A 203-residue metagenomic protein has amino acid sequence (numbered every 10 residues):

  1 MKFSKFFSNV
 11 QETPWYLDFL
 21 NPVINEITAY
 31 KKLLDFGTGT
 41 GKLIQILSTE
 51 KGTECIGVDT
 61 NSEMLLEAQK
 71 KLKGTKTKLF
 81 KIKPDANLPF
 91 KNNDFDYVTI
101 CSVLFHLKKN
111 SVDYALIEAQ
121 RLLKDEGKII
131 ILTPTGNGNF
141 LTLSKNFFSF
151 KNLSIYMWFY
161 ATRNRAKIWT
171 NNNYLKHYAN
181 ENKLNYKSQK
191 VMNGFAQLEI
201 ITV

Functional and structural regions predicted by a protein language model:
M1-T28, K42: Conserved class I S-adenosyl-L-methionine
Y30-G39: Conserved class I S-adenosyl-L-methionine
T40-A86: Class I SAM-dependent methyltransferase SAM/SAH-binding core
N87-N92: Short conserved loop adjoining the S-adenosyl-L-methionine
T99: A conserved beta-strand element that flanks and buttresses the S-adenosyl-L-methionine
D113-D125: A short glycine-rich, Lys/Arg-flanked "PGG" loop and its adjoining helix->strand segment in the class I
G127-P134: Conserved beta-strand signature within the Rossmann-like core of class I S-adenosyl-L-methionine
P134-Y178: C-terminal alpha-helical "lid/dimerization" subdomain adjacent to the S-adenosyl-L-methionine
